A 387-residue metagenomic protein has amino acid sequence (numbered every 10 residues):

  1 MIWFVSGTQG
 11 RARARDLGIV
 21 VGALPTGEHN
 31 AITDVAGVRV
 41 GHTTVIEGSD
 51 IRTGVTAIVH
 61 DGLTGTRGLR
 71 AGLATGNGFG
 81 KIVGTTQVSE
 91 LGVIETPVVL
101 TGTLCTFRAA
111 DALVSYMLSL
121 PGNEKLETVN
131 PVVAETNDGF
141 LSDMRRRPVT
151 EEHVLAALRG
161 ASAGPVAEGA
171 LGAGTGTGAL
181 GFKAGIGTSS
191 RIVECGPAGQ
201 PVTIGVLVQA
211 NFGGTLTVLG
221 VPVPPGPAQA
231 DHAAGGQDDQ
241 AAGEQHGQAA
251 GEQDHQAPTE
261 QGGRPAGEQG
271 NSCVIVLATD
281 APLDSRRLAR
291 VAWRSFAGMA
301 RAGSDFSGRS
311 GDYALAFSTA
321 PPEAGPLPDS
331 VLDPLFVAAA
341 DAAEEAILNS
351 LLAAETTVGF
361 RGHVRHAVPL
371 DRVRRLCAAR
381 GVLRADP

Functional and structural regions predicted by a protein language model:
W3-G235, Q240-A242, Q256-P387: Alpha/propeptide regions of enzymes that mature by internal proteolysis
A242, A249-A250: Periodic short-repeat tracts
